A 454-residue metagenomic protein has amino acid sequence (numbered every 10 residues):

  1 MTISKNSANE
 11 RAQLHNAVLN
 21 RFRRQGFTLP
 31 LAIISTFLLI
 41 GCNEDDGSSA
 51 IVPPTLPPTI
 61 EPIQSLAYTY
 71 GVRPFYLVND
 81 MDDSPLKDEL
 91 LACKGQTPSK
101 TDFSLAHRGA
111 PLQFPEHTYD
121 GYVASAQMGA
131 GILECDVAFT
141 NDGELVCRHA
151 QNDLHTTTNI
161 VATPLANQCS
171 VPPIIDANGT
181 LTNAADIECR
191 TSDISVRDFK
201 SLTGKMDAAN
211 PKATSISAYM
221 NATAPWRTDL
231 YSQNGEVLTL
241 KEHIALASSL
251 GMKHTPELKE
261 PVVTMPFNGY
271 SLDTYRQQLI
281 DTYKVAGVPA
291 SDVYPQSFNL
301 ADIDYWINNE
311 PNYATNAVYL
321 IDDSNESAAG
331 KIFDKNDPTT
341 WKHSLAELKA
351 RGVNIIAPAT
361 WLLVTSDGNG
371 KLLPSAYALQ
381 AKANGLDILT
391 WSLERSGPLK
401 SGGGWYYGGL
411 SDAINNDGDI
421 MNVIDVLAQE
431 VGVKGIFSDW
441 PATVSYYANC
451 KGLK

Functional and structural regions predicted by a protein language model:
M1-R23: N-terminal secretory signal peptides that target proteins for export/translocation
M1-S4, A32, D45-D46: Intrinsic disorder/low-complexity segments
K5-A8, T36, S49-A50: Compositionally biased regions
A12-L14, A32, P54-T55, T59: Low-complexity, intrinsically disordered tandem-repeat tracts enriched in small/polar residues
A17-L19, L29, P111: Alpha-helical and His/Cys-centered functional microenvironments
R24-I34: Sec-dependent N-terminal signal peptides
L38-G41: C-terminal motif of bacterial Sec signal peptides marking the signal peptidase cleavage site
N43-K454: Phosphate-group recognition and catalysis centered on beta-loop-alpha active-site segments
